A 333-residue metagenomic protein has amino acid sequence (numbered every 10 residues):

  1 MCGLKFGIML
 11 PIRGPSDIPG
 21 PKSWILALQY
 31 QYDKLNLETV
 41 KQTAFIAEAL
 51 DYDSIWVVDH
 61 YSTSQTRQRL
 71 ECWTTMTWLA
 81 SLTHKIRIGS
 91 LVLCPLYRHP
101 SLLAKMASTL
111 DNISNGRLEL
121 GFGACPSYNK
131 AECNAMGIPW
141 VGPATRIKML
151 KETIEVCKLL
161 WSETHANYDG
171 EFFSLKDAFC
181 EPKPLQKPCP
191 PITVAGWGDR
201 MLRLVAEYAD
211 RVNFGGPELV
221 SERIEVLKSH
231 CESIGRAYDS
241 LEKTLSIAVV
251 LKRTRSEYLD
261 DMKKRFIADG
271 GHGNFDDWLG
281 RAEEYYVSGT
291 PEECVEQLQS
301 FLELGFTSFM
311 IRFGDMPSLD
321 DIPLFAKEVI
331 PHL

Functional and structural regions predicted by a protein language model:
M1-L82, P188-P190, R312: N-terminal beta1-alpha1-beta2 module of alpha/beta enzyme domains
M1-Y30, Y128-E132, E171-C189, R255-E284: N-terminal small/glycine-rich loop or linker at the start of catalytic domains across soluble metabolic enzymes
L4-L35, P95-N167, V212, L219 (+1 more regions): Flexible, glycine-rich active-site loops centered on histidine and acidic residues that chelate a metal or position
F6-L10, I55-V57, R87-S90, L118-F122 (+4 more regions): Hydrophobic faces of well-ordered beta-strands that scaffold small-molecule active sites in alpha/beta enzyme cores
L35-A47, L103-M106, V194-E207, T290-S300: Short, acidic/polar
D51, D59, L79, L110 (+7 more regions): Conserved, mostly hydrophobic/aromatic
R67-S90, M149-V156, P323-L333: Alpha-helix-loop-beta-strand connector modules within alpha/beta enzyme cores
G142, I154-K158, V220-C231, S318-L333: C-terminal helical cap(s) of enzyme catalytic domains, especially alpha/beta-barrels
